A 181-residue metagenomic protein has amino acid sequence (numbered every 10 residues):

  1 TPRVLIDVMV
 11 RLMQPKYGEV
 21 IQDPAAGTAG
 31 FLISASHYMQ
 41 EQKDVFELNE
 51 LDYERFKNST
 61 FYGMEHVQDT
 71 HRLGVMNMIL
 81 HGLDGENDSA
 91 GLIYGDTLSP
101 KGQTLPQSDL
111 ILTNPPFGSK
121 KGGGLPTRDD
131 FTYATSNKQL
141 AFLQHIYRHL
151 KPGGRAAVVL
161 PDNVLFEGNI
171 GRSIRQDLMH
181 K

Functional and structural regions predicted by a protein language model:
P2-L110, G118-K120, D129, S136 (+3 more regions): Conserved S-adenosyl-L-methionine
L125-P126, A134, K138-A141, H145-R148: Rossmann-like S-adenosyl-L-methionine
L150-A156: Short glycine-dipeptide loop
